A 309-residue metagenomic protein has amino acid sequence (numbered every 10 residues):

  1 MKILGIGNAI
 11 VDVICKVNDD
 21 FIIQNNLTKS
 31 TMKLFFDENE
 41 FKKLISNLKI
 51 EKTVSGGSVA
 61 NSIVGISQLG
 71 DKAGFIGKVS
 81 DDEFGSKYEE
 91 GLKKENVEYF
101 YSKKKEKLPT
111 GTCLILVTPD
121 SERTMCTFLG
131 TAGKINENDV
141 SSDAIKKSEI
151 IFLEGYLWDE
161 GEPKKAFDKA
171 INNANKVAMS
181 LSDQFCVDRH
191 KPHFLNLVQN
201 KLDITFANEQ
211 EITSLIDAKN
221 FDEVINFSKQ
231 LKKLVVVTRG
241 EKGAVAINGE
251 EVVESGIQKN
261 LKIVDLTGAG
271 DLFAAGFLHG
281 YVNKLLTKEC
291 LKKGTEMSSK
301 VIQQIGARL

Functional and structural regions predicted by a protein language model:
M1-I76, S86: Glycine-rich phosphate/adenosyl-contacting loop at the front of the ribokinase-like
I3-A9, C15, I23-S30, N47 (+2 more regions): Conserved phosphate-binding/catalytic region of the ribokinase-like
I50-S58, K103-K107, T267-G268: Active-site nucleophile and cofactor-binding loops and adjacent substrate-binding regions of central metabolic enzymes
A73, Y99, V177-A178, V235: Hydrophobic beta-strand scaffold residues
G91-L108: A glycine-rich helix N-cap at a beta->alpha junction
F100-K105, I115-G161: Conserved phosphate-binding/catalytic loop of the ribokinase/pfkB sugar-kinase fold
A144-K146, V198-Q199, K229: A short, aliphatic-rich alpha-helical micro-motif
I150-I225, K242-A244: Conserved beta-alpha-beta core of the PfkB/ribokinase-like small-molecule kinase fold
